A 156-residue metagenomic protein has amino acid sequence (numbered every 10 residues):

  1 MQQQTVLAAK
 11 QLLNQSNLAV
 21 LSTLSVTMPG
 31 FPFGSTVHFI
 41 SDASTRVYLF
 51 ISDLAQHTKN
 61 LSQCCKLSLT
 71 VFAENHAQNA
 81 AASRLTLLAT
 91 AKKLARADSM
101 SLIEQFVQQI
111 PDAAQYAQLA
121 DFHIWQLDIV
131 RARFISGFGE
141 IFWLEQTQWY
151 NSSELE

Functional and structural regions predicted by a protein language model:
M1-S62, T70: An N-terminal domain-cap segment
Q3, Q115-E156: C-terminal edge-of-domain segments
V20, G34-H38, T86-L88, I124-Q126 (+1 more regions): Conserved hydrophobic/aromatic beta-strand scaffold that supports enzyme active sites
V26, L54, E74, A132 (+1 more regions): Residue-level signature for short turns and capping positions that connect secondary-structure elements
P29, A97, R133-I135: Residue-level signal for secondary-structure boundary sites
I40-A43, A95, R133: A generic structural motif
Q56-Q109, L119-F122, I129: Short, structured beta-strand-loop surface elements
I110-A114: Catalytic "initiation/cleavage/transfer" segments centered on a nucleophilic residue and adjacent nucleic-acid-engaging
